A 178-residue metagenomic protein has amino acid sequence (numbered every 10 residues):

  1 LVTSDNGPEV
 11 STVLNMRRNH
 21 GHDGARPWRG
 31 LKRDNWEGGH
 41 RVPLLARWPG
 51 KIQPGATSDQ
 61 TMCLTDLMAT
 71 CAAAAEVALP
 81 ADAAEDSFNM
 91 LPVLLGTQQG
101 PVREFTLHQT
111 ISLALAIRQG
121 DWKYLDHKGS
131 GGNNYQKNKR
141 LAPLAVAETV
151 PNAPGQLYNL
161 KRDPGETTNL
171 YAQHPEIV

Functional and structural regions predicted by a protein language model:
L1-M16: Metal-dependent active-site segment of extracytoplasmic phospho-/sulfohydrolases and closely related
L1-S4, F105-T110: Short beta-strand segments
L1-S4, L44-L45, L67-A72, Y158 (+1 more regions): Beta-strand elements within well-structured catalytic alpha/beta cores of enzymes that handle phosphate/sulfate esters
D5, Q99-P101, S112: Contiguous beta-strand/loop segments that form the cofactor/metal-binding neighborhood of enzyme cores
V13, T168-P175: Active-site-proximal N-terminal segment of extracellular/periplasmic enzymes that hydrolyze or transfer
R17-A84, F88-G100, T168: Substrate-binding rim/cap in mid-to-C-terminal beta-strand-loop elements of soluble/periplasmic
K32-H40, H108-Y171: C-terminal, low-complexity/hydrophilic appendages and adjacent surface loops of extracellular/periplasmic anionic
Q99, H174-V178: Short, intrinsically disordered, charge-balanced linker/junction segments flanking boundaries in proteins
